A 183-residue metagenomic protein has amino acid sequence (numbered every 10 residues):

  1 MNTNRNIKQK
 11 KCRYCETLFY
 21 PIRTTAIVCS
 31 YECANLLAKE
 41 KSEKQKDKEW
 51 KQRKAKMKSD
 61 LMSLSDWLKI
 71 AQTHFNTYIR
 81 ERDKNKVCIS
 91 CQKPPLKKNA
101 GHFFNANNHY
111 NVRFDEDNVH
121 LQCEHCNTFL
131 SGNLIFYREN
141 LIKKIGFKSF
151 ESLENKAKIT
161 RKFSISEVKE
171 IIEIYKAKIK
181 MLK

Functional and structural regions predicted by a protein language model:
M1-H74, R161-K183: A boundary/linker detector
C15, C29, C33, C88-C91 (+1 more regions): Short cysteine clusters
V28-A34, Q45-K51, F103-Y110, R138-G146: Short cysteine/histidine-rich metal-coordination sites, predominantly Zn2+-binding motifs
C33-K39, L96, V119-G146: Short Cys/His-centered divalent metal-binding micro-motifs
L61-K69, T77, H109-V112, N127: Short, surface-exposed loop/turn motifs that are enriched in glycine and acidic residues and include a nearby proline
Q72-N99, C123: Short cysteine-rich loop/turn motifs with clustered Cys
I89-L121: Histidine-centered nuclease catalytic patch
S131-K183: A detector for short metal-coordination/catalytic motifs
